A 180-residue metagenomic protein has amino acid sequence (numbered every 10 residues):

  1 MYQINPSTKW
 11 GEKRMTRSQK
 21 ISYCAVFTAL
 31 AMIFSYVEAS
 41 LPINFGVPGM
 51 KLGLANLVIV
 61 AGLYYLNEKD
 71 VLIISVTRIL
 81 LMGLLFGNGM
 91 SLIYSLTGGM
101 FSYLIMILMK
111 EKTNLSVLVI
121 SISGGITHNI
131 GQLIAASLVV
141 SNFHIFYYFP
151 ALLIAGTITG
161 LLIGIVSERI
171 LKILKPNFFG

Functional and structural regions predicted by a protein language model:
Y2, P6, W10-G62: Hydrophobic transmembrane alpha-helices
I21-V26, L57, A61, L72-V76 (+3 more regions): Hydrophobic alpha-helical transmembrane segments
F27-F34, I74, R78, Y94 (+7 more regions): Alpha-helical transmembrane segments in multi-pass membrane proteins
F34, M50, A55, K69 (+3 more regions): Residue-level micro-sites within transmembrane alpha helices that shape and flank functional polar/acidic positions
S35-L52, T77-M106, V117, V139-H144 (+1 more regions): Interfacial aromatic-anchored transmembrane helix boundaries in multi-pass membrane proteins
L54-E68, I105-K110: Generic transmembrane alpha-helix motif of multi-pass integral membrane proteins
V58, L81, L85, G131-I134: Transmembrane-helix signature of multi-pass solute transporters
N88, L92-I93, T113-G180: Membrane-embedded alpha-helical hairpins and interfacial helices in multi-pass inner-membrane proteins
